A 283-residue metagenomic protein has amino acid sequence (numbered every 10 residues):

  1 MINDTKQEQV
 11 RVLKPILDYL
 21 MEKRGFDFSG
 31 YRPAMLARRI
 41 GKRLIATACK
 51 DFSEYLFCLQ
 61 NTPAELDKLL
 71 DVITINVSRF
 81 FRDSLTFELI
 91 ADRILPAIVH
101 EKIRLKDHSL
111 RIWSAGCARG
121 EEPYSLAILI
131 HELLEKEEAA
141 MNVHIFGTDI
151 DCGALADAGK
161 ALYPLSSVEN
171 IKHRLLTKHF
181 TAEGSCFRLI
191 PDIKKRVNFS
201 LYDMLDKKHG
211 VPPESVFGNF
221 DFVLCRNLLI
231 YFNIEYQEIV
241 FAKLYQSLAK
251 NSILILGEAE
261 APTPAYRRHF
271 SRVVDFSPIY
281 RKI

Functional and structural regions predicted by a protein language model:
I2-W113, G257: Conserved AdoMet
D107-G120, S125, H144-F146: Conserved class I S-adenosyl-L-methionine
A115, K136-L224, L228-F232, Y236 (+2 more regions): Extended basic-aromatic, gly/pro-enriched interface segments that bind polyanionic ligands
R119-E138: Conserved SAM-binding loop of SAM-dependent methyltransferases across substrates and taxa, primarily the Class I
F222, P264-I283: Core SAM-dependent methyltransferase catalytic element
E238-K250: A short glycine-rich, Lys/Arg-flanked "PGG" loop and its adjoining helix->strand segment in the class I
K250-E258: Conserved beta-strand signature within the Rossmann-like core of class I S-adenosyl-L-methionine
